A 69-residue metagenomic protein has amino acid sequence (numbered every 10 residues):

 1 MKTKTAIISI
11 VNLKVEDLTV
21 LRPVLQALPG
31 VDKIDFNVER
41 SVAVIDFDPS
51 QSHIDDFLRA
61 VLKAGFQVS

Functional and structural regions predicted by a protein language model:
M1, N37-V38: Short, ordered beta-strand-loop transition motifs
K4-T5: Compositionally biased, charge-rich low-complexity tracts
I8-D17: Short, surface-exposed ligand-recognition loops at beta-strand->loop->(often short) alpha-helix junctions that present
V20-L25, D56-A64: Short amphipathic alpha-helices in soluble, non-transmembrane regions that often serve as interface/regulatory elements
L25-N37: Short acidic amphipathic segments
S41-D46: A generic structural motif
D48-S52: Helix N-cap motif at beta-to-alpha junctions
G65-S69: Short hydrophobic/aromatic patches at helix-to-coil boundaries
